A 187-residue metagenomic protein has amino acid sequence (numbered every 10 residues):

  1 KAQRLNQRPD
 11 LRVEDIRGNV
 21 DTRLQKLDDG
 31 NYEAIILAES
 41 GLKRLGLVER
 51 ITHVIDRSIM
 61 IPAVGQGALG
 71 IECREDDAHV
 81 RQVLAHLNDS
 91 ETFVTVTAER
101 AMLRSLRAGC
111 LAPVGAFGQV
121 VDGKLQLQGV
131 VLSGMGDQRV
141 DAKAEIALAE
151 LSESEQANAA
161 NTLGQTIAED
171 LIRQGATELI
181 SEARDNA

Functional and structural regions predicted by a protein language model:
A2-R4, R8-A187: Small-molecule-sensing regulatory modules
